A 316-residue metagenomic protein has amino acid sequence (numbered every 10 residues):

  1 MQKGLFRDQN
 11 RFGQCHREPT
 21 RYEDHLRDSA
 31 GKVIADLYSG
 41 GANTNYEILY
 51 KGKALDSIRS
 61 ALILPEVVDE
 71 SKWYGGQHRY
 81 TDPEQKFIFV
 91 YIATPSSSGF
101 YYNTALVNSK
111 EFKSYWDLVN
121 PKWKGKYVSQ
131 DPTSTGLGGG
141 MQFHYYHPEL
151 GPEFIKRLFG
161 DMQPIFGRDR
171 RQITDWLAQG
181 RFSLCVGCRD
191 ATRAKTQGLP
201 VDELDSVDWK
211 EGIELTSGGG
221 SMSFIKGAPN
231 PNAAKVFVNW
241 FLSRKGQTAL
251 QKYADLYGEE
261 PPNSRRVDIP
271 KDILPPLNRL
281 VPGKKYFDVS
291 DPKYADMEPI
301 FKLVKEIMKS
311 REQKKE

Functional and structural regions predicted by a protein language model:
M1-Q9: Short, polar/charged alpha-helical segment
G13-P19, V33-A178: Extracytoplasmic ligand-binding site segments that recognize negatively charged/polar headgroups
E23-G31: Short, well-structured alpha-helical segments in soluble
N45-I48, S183-L204: A ligand-binding cleft/hinge motif common to bilobed small-molecule-binding domains
Y50, W116-V119, T174, A178 (+6 more regions): Non-transmembrane alpha-helical segments in soluble domains of secreted/periplasmic/extracellular proteins
I155-G160, P164-G167, R171, V201-A228: Periplasmic-binding protein-like
G220-K285: Mature extracytoplasmic/periplasmic domains
G283-E316: Conserved C-terminal helix/tail region of periplasmic/extracytoplasmic solute-binding proteins
